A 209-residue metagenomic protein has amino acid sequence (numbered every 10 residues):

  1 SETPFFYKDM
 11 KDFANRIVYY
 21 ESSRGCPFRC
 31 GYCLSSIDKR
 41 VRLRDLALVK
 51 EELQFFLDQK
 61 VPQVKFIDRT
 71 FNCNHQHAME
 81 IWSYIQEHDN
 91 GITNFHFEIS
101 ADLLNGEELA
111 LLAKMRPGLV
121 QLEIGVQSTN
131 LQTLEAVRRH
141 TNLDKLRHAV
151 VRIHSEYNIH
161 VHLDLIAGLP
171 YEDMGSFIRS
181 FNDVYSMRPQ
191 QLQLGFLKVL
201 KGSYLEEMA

Functional and structural regions predicted by a protein language model:
S1-P4, Q191-Q193: Short, basic, helix/turn surface patches
E2-S155: Radical SAM [4Fe-4S] cluster-binding motif and immediate context
F28, H75-Q76, Q132-V137, A167-G175 (+1 more regions): Flexible glycine/acidic-rich beta-alpha junction loops that bind and position SAM and/or redox cofactors in anaerobic
R69, D164, G195: Conserved acidic functional residues
W82-S83, S180, A209: Short, hinge-like loop/turn segments at secondary-structure boundaries
E108-L112, P170-S186: Catalytic cores of alpha/beta
K114-V120, V184-L192: Structural recognition of alpha->loop->beta junctions
I159-L163: C-terminal EAL-domain catalytic cores of bacterial cyclic di-GMP phosphodiesterases
